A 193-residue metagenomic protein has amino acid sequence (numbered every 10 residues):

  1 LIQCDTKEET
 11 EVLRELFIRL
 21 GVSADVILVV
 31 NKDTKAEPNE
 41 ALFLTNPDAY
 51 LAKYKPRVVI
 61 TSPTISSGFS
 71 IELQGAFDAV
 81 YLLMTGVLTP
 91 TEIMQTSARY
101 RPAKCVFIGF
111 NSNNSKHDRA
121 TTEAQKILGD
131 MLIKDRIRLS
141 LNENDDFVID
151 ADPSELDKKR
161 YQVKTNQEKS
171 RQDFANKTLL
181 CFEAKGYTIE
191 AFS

Functional and structural regions predicted by a protein language model:
L1, G21-V22, T45-P56, L73-A76 (+1 more regions): Flexible, charged surface loops at secondary-structure boundaries
L1-F17: Conserved strand-helix element at the start of the C-terminal RecA-like helicase core
Q3-T6, I60-P63, L83-G86, G109-N111: Short His-Asn-centered micro-motif
D5-E8, I27-L42, S62-I65: Conserved helicase motor
D25, N31-T34, L44-T45, A49-K53 (+1 more regions): Long, low-complexity intrinsically disordered regions enriched in Ser/Thr/Pro/Gly
A36-F43, T89-T96, H117-R119: Short, charged, surface-exposed secondary-structure boundary motifs
Y54-G68: Conserved two-lobed SF2 helicase motor
F77-C105: Conserved SF2 helicase motif VI
